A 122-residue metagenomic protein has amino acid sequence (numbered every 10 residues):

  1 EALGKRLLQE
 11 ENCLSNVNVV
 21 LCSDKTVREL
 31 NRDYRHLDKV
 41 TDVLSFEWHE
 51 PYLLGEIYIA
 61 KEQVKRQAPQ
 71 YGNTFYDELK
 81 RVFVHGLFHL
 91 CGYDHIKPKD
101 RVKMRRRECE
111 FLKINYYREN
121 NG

Functional and structural regions predicted by a protein language model:
E1-E78, L90-G122: Active-site rim/adjacent substrate-binding subdomains
V82, G86-L90: Catalytic glutamate of the conserved HExxH
